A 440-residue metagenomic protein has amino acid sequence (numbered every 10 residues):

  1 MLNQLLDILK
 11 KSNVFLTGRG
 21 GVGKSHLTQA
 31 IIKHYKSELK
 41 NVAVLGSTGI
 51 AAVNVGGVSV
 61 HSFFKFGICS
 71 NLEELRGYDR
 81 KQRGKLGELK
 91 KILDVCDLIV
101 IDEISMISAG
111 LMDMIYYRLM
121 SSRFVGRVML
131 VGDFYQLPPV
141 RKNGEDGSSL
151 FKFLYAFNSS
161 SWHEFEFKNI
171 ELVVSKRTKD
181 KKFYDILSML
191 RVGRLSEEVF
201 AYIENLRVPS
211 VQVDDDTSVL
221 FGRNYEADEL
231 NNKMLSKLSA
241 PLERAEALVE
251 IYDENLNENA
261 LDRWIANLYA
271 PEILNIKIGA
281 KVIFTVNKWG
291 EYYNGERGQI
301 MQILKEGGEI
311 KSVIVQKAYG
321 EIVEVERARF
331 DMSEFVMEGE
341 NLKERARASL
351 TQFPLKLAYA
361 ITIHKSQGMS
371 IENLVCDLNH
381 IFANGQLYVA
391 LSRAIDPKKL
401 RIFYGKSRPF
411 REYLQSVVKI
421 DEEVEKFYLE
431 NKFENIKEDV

Functional and structural regions predicted by a protein language model:
M1-V440: Conserved ATP-binding/catalytic motifs of P-loop helicase motor domains
